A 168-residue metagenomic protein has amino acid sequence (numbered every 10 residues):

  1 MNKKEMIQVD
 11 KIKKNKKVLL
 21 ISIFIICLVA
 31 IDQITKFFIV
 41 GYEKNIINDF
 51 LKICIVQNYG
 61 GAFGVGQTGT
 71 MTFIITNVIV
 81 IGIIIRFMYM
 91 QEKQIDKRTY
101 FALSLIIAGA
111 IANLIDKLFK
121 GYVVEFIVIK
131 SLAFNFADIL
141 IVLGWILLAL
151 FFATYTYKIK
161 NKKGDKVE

Functional and structural regions predicted by a protein language model:
N2-E168: Alpha-helical transmembrane bundles and membrane-interface segments of multipass inner-membrane proteins
